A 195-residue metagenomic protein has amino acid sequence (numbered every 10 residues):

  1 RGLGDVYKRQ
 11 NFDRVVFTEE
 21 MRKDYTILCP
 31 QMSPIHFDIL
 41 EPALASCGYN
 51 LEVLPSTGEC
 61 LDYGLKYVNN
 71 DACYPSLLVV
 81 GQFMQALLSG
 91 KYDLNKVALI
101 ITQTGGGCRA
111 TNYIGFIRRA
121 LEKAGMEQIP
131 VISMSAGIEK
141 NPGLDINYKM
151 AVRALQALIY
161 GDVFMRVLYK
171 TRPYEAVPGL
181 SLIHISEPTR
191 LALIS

Functional and structural regions predicted by a protein language model:
R1, D5-R190, S195: An N-terminal assembly and electron-transfer interface module characteristic of large anaerobic redox and radical
